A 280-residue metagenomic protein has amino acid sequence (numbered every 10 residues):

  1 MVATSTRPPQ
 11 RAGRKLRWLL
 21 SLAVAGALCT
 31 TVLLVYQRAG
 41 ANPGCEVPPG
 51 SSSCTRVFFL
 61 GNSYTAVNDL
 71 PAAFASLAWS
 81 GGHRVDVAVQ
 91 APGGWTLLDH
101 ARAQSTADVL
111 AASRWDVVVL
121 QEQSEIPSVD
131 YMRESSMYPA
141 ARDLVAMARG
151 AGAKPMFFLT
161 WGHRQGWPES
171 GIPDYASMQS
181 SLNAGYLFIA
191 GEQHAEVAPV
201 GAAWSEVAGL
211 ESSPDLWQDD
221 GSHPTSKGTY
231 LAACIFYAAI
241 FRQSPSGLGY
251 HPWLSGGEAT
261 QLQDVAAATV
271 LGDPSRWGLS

Functional and structural regions predicted by a protein language model:
M1-P8: Short, intrinsically disordered terminal tails adjacent to the first/last structured region
P9-V24: N-terminal Sec-pathway targeting helices
T30-P49: C-terminal region of N-terminal signal peptides and the immediate post-cleavage residues of exported proteins
P43-G61: Short N-terminal segments immediately surrounding and downstream of signal-peptide cleavage
T55-F58, Y64-D143: Conserved SGNH/GDSL esterase-like catalytic core that processes O-acyl groups on lipids and polysaccharides
N62-S63, T225: Ser/Thr-glycine-rich phosphate-binding loops at phosphate-binding pockets of nucleotides, nucleotide cofactors
A107-S226, A238: Alpha-helical cap/lid subdomain in secreted, periplasmic, or secretory-pathway luminal O-acyl-processing enzymes
L216, H223, A233-S280: Conserved catalytic region of serine esterases and O-acyltransferases that act on ester linkages in lipids
